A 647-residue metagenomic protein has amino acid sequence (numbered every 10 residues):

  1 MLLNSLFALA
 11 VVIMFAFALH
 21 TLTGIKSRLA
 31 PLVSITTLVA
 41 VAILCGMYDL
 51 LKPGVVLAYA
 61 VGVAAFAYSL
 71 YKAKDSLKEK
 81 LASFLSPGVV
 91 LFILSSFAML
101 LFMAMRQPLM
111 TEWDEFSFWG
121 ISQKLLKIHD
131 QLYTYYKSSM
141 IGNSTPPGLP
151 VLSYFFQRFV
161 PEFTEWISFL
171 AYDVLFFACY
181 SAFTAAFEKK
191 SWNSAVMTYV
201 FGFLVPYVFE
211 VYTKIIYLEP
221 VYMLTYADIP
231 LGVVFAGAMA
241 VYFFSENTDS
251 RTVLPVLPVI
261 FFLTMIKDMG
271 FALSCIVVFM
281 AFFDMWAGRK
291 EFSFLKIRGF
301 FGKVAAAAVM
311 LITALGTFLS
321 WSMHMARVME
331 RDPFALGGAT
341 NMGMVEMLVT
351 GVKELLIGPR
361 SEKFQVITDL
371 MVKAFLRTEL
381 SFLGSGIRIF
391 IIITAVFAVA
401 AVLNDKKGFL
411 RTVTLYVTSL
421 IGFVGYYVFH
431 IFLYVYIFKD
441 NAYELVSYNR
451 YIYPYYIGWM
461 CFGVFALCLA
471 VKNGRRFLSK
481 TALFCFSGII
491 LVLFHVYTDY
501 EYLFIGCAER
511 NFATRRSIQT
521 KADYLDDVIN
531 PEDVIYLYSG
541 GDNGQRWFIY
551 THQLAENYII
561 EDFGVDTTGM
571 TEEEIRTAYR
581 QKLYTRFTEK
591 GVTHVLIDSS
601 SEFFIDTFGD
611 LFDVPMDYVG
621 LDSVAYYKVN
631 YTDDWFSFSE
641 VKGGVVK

Functional and structural regions predicted by a protein language model:
M1-F84: Membrane-embedded, hydrophobic transmembrane alpha-helices
A40-G46, A238-M239, T252-D268, A272-F279: Membrane-interface alpha helices of multi-pass inner-membrane proteins
A98-Y199, P220: Active-site lumenal/periplasmic loops and adjacent helix-entry segments of GT-C-fold, multi-pass membrane
Q107-M110, L152-F155, F283-K290, R298-A400: Membrane-lumen/periplasm interface segments of specific transmembrane helices in polyprenyl phosphate-linked
K124, T225-V234, I266, A272-L273 (+2 more regions): Hydrophobic/aromatic-rich transmembrane helices and adjacent perimembrane loops
R251-I260, V278-F279, R298-A314, L467-E501: Signature aromatic-anchored transmembrane alpha helix within multi-pass, membrane-resident enzymes that catalyze glycan
I489-F548: Membrane-embedded, lumen/periplasm-facing catalytic core of multi-pass transferases that use lipid-linked donors
G540-R586, K590, D610-S623: Extracytoplasmic
